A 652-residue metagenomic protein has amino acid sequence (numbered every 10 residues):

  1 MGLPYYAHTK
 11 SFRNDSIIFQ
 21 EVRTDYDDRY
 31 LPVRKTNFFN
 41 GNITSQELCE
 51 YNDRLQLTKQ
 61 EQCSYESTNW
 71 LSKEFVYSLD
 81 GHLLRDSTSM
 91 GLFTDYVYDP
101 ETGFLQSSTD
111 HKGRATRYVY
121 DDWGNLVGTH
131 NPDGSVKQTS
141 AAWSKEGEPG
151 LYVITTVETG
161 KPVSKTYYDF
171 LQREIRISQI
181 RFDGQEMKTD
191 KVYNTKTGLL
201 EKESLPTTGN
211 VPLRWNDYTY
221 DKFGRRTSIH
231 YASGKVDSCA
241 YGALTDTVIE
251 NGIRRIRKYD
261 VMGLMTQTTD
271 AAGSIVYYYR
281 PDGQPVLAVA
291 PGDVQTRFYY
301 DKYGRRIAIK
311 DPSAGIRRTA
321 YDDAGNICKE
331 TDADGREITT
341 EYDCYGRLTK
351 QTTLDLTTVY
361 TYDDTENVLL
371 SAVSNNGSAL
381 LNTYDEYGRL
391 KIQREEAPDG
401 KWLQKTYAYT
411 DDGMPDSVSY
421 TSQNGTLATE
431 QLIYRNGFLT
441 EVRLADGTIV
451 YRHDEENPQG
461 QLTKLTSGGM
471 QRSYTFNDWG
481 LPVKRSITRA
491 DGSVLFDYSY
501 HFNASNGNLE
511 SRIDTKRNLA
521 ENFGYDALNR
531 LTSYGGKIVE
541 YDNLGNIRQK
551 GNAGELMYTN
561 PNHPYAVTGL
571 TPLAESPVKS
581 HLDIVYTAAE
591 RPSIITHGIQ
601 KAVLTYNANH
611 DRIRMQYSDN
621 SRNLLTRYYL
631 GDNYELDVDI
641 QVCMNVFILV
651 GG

Functional and structural regions predicted by a protein language model:
G2-H8, D15-F19, V33, G41-T44 (+7 more regions): Acidic/glycine-rich beta-solenoid
R23-Y26: Catalytic domains of carbohydrate-active enzymes that cleave complex glycans
